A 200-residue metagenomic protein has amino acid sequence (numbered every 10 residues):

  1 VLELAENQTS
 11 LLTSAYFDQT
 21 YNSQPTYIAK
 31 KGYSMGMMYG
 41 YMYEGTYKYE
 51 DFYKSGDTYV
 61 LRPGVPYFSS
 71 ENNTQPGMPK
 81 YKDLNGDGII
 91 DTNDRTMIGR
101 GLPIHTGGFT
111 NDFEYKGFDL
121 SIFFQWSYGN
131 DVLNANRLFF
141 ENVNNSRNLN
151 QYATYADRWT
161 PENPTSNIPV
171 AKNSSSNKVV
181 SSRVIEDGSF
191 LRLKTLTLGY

Functional and structural regions predicted by a protein language model:
V1-G99: Conserved small-residue
V1-Y43, H105-N142, L196, Y200: Transmembrane beta-barrel strand/turn architecture of Gram-negative outer membrane proteins
P25, D57, N111, T165-N167: Low-complexity, intrinsically disordered short peptide segments enriched in small/polar/basic residues
P76, S127-Y200: Extracytoplasmic gating/loop element in the C-terminal half of outer-membrane beta-barrel translocons and assembly
I89, P103, S189-F190: Secondary-structure capping and boundary motifs in well-ordered enzyme cores
T96-R100, V184-D187: Outer-membrane beta-barrel domain signature
P103-I104, S181: Flexible glycine/proline-enriched surface loops and loop-helix/loop-strand junctions
